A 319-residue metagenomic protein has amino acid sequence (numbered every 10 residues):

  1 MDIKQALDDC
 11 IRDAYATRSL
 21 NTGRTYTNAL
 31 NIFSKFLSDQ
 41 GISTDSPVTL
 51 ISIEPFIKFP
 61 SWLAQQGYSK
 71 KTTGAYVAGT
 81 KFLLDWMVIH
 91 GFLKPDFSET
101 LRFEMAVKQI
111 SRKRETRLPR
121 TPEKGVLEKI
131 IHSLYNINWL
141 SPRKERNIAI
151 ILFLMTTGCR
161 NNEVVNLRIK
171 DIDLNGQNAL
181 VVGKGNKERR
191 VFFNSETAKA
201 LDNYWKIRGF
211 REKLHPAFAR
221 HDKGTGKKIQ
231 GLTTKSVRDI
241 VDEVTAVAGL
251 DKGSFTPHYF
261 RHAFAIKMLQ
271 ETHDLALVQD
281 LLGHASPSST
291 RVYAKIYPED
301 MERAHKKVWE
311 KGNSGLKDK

Functional and structural regions predicted by a protein language model:
M1-K319: Conserved catalytic core of the tyrosine transesterase superfamily
